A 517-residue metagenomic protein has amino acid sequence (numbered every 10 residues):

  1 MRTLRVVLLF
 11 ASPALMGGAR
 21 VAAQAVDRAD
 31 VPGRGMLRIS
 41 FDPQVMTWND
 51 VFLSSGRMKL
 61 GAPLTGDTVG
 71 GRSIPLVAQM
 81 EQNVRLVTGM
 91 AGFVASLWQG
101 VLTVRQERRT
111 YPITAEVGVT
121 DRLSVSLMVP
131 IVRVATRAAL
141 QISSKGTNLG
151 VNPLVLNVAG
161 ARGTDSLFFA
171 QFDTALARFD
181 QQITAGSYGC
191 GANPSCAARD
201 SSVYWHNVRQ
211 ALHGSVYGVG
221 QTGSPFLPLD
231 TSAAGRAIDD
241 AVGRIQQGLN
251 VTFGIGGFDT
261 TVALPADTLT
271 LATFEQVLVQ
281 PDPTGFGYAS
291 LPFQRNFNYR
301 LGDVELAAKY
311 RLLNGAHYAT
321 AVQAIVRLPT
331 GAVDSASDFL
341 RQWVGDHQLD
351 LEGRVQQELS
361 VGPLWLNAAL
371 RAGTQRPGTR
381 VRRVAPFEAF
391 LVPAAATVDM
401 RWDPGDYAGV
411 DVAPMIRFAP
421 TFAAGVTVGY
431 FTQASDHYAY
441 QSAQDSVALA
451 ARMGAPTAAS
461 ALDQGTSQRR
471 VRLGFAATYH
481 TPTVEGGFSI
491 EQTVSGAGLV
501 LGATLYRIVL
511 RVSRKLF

Functional and structural regions predicted by a protein language model:
A19-W98, A198, S202-H213: Outer-membrane beta-barrel biogenesis signature
D27, L97-V101, S290-R295, S337-W343 (+3 more regions): Extracellular loop and loop/strand-boundary signature of outer-membrane beta-barrel proteins
V31-I39, D121-V125, A316-T320, G362-A368 (+5 more regions): Outer-envelope beta-barrel architecture signal
P43-N49, V129-A135, D303, L312 (+7 more regions): Transmembrane beta-strands of outer-membrane beta-barrel pores
S54, K59-G66, D180, H213 (+3 more regions): Outer membrane beta-barrel transmembrane domains
V87-S96, P281-S290, T330-Q342, P386-A395 (+2 more regions): Flexible, solvent-exposed coil segments and beta strand-coil junctions, predominantly the extracellular/periplasmic
I113-V119, L127, L306-Y310, A324-V326 (+7 more regions): Residues on the lipid-exposed face of transmembrane beta-strands in outer-membrane beta-barrel proteins
D200-S290, A443-D445: Long, low-complexity, polar/charged, intrinsically disordered or flexibly structured peripheral segments
